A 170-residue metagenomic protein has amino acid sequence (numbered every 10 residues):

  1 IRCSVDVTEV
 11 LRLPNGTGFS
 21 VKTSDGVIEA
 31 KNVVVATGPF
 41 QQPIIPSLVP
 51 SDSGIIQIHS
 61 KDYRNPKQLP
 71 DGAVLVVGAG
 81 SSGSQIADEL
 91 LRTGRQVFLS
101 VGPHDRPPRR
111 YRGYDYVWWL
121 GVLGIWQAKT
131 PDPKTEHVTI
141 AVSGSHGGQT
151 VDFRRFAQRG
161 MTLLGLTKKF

Functional and structural regions predicted by a protein language model:
I1-C3, T37, K67, V77 (+1 more regions): Short beta-strand to alpha-helix junction loop
I1-Q41, G160, F170: Feature captures the FAD/FMN-dependent oxidoreductase FAD-binding
C3-D6, H59, G102: A secondary-structure boundary/capping signal
T8, S20-T23, I45-P46, H59-R64 (+1 more regions): A generic local structural motif
E9, G18-S20, V27, K67-D71 (+1 more regions): Helix-loop-beta segment of a Rossmann-like dinucleotide-binding subdomain
V10, Q42, P66, D105-R106: Active-site loop signature of alpha/beta-hydrolase-fold enzymes
T37-G94, L99, F156: Glycine-rich dinucleotide-binding loop and its adjacent helix/turn
S84-F170: Dinucleotide-binding/catalytic capping subdomain of oxidoreductase cores
